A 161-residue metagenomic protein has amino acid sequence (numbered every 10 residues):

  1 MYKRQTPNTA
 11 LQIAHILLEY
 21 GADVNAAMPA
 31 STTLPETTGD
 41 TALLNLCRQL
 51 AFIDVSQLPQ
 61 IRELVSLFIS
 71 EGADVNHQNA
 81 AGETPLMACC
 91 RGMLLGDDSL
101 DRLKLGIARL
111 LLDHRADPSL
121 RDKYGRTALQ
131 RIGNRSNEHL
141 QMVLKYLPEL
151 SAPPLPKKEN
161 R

Functional and structural regions predicted by a protein language model:
K3-A10, T37, N45-Q60, A88-K104 (+1 more regions): Ankyrin repeat A-helix N-terminal signature
R4, L11, H15, E19-Y20 (+4 more regions): Intrinsically disordered, low-complexity regulatory segments in ankyrin-centric signaling systems
I13, E63-L64, I107, H139-V143: Conserved ankyrin/ankyrin-like repeat signature
H15-D23, S66-D74, R109-D117, K145-A152: Ankyrin repeat domain, specifically the short helix-to-loop turn at the C-terminus of the second helix of each repeat
E71, D101, H114, K123-R126 (+1 more regions): Ankyrin-repeat-protein effector appendages
